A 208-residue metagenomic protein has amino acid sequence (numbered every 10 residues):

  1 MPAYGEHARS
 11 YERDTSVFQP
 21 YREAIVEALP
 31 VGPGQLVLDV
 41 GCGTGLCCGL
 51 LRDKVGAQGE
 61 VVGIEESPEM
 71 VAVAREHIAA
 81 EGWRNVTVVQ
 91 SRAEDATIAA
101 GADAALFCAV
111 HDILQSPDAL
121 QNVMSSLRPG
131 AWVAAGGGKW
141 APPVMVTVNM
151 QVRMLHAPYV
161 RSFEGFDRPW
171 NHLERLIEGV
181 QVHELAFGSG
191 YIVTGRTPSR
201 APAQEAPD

Functional and structural regions predicted by a protein language model:
M1-P30, N149-H156: Conserved class I S-adenosyl-L-methionine
L38-V40, T44-E94: Class I SAM-dependent methyltransferase SAM/SAH-binding core
G56, L114-Q115, L127-R128: Helix-to-beta-strand junctions that scaffold the AdoMet/dcAdoMet cofactor pocket in Class I SAM-dependent enzymes
E94-A105: A short acidic, Gly/Pro-enriched loop at the edge of an enzyme's catalytic core that lines a small-molecule cofactor
A104-P117: A short SAM/SAH-binding and catalytic strip from SAM-dependent methyltransferases
A119-P129: A short glycine-rich, Lys/Arg-flanked "PGG" loop and its adjoining helix->strand segment in the class I
A135-L185: C-terminal alpha-helical "lid/dimerization" subdomain adjacent to the S-adenosyl-L-methionine
E178-D208: Core SAM-dependent methyltransferase catalytic element
